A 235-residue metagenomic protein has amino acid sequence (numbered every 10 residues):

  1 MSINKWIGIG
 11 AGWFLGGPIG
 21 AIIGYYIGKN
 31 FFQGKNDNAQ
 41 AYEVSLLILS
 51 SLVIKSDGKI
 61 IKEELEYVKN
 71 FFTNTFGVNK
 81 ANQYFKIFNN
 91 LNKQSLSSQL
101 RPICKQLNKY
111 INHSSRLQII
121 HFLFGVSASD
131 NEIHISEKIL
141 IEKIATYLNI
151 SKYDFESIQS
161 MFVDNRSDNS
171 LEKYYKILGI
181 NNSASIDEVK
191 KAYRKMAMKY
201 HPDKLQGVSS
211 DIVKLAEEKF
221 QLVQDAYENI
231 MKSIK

Functional and structural regions predicted by a protein language model:
M1-K55, K59-S129, H134-K235: Small-residue-enriched hydrophobic alpha-helices in membranes
